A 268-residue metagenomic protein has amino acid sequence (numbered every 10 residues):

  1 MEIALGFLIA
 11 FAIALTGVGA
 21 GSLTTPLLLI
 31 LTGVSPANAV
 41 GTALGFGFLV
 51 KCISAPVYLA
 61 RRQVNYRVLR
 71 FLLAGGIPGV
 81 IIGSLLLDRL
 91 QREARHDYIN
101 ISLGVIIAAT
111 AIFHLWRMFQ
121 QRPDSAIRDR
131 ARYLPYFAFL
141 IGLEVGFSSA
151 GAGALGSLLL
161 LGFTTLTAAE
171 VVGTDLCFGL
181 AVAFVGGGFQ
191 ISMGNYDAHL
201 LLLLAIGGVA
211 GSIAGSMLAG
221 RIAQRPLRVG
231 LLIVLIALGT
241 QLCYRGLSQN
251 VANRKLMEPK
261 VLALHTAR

Functional and structural regions predicted by a protein language model:
M1-I9, I30, P36, V57-F147 (+2 more regions): Juxtamembrane transmembrane-helix boundary motif
I9, I13, S22-L27, T42-V50 (+4 more regions): Hydrophobic alpha-helical segments within and immediately flanking transmembrane helices of multi-pass membrane proteins
A12-G21, V145-G153: Short helix-coil transition sites and intra-membrane helix breaks within transmembrane domains of multi-pass
I13-G21, V64, F163-G173, I222-R225: Membrane-helix interface "capping/anchor" motifs
T16-L69: Juxtamembrane transmembrane-helix termini in multi-pass membrane transport proteins
T24-N38, L155-E170: Interfacial segments of multi-pass membrane proteins
V40-F48, L73, I77, V172-L180 (+2 more regions): Transmembrane helix-bundle signature of multi-pass membrane transporters/permeases
A126-D129, S149, T165-T174: Functional transmembrane core segments of multi-pass inner-membrane proteins
